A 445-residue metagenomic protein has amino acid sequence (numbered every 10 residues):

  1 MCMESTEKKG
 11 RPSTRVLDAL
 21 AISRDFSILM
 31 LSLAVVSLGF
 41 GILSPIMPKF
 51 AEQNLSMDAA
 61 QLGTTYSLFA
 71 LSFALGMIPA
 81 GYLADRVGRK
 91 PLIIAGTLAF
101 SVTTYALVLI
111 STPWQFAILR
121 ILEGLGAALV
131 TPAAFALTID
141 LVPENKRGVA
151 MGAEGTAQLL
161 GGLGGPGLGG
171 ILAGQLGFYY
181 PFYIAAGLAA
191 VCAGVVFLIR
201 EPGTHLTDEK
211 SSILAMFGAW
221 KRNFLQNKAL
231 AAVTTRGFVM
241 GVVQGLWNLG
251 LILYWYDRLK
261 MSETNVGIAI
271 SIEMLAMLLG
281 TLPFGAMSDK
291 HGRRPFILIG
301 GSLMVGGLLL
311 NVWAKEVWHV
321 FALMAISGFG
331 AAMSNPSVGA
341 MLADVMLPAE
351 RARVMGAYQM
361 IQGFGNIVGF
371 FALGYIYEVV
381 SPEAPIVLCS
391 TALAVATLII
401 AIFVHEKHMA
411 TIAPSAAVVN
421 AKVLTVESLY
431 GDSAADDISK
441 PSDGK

Functional and structural regions predicted by a protein language model:
E7-S23, E201-T234, V418-D432: Juxtamembrane intracellular "pre-TM" segments in multi-pass secondary transporters
I46-A60, G250-T264: Short amphipathic helix-loop junctions that connect adjacent transmembrane helices in Major Facilitator Superfamily/SLC
A51-E52, L83-A84, I171-L176, W255-Y256 (+2 more regions): Interfacial helix-cap and linker-helix signal at transmembrane-aqueous boundaries of multi-pass secondary transporters
S56, G88, L109-Q115, K260 (+2 more regions): Helix-breaking motifs and short loop linkers at transmembrane-helix boundaries and internal kinks in secondary membrane
A70-I78, G162-L163, M274-L282, N366-I367: Residue-level signature of mid-helix packing/kink "hotspots" within the transmembrane helices of 12-pass Major
P91-Y105, A186, P295-L309: Structural signature of the two symmetry-related core transmembrane helices
L119-L159, A340-M341: Cytoplasmic helix-loop-helix junction between adjacent transmembrane helices in 12-TM secondary transporters
V196-E209, I402-A413: Helix-loop junctions on the cytosolic side of multi-pass membrane transporters, especially the intracellular loop
